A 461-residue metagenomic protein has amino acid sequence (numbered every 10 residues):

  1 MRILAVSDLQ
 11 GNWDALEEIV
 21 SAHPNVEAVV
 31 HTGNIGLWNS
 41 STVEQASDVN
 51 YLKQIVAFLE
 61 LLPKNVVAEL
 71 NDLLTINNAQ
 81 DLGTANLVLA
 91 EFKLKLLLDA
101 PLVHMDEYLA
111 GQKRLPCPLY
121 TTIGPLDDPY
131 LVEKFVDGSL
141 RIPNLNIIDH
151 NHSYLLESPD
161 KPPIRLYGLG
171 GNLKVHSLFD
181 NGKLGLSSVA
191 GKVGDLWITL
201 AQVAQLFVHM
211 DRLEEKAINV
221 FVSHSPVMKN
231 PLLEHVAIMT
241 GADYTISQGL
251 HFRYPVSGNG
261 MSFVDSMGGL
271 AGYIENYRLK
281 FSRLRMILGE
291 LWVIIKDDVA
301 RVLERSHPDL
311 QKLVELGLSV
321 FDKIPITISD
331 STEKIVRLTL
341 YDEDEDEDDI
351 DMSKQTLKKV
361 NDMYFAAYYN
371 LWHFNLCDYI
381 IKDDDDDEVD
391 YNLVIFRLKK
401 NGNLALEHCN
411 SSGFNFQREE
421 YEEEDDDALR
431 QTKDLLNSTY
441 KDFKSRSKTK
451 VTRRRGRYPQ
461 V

Functional and structural regions predicted by a protein language model:
M1-V461: Extended recognition/assembly regions associated with phosphoester-bond processing machinery
